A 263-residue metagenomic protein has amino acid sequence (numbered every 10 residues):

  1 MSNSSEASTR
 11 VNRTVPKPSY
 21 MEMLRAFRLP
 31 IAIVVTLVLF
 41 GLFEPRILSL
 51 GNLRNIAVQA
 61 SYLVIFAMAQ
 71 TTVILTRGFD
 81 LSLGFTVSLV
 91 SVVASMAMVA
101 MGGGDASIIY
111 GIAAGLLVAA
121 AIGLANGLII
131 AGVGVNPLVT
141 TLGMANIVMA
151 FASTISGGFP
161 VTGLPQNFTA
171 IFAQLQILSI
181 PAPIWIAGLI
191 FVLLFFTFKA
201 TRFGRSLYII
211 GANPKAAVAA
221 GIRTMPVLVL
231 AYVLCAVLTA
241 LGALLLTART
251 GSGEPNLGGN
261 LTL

Functional and structural regions predicted by a protein language model:
S2-A67, G104-Y110: Membrane-interfacial amphipathic/re-entrant helices at transmembrane-helix boundaries
F27-I31, I56, L63-V64, F85-L89 (+6 more regions): Hydrophobic alpha-helical transmembrane segments
T36, S91, V118, M144-V148 (+3 more regions): Transmembrane alpha-helical core residues of multi-pass small-molecule transporters, especially secondary transporters
V38-F43, L48-G102, L128-V135: Single transmembrane alpha-helix segments in multi-pass membrane proteins
Y62-L63, S91-S95, G143-A152, A219-G221: Small-residue-rich segments of transmembrane alpha-helices in multi-pass membrane proteins, especially helix faces
G102-A145: Alpha-helical transmembrane segments within multi-pass membrane transporters and channels
S107-G115, A121-N126, L178-E254: Helix-loop-helix "hairpin" substructures at the membrane interface of multi-pass membrane proteins
V133, P137-T201, V227-L230, L246-G258 (+1 more regions): Transmembrane helix-bundle core of multi-pass membrane transporters and related energy-transducing complexes
